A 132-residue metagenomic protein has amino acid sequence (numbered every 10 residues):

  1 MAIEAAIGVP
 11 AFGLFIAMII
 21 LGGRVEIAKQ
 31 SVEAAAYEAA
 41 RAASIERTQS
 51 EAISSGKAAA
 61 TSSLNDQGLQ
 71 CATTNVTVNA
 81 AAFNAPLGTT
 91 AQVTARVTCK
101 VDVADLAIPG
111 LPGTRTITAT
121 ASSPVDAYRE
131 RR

Functional and structural regions predicted by a protein language model:
M1-T61: Alpha-helical assembly-interface signal, strongest on the long, hydrophobic N-terminal helix that forms
I45, Q49-R132: Short, conserved structural patches
